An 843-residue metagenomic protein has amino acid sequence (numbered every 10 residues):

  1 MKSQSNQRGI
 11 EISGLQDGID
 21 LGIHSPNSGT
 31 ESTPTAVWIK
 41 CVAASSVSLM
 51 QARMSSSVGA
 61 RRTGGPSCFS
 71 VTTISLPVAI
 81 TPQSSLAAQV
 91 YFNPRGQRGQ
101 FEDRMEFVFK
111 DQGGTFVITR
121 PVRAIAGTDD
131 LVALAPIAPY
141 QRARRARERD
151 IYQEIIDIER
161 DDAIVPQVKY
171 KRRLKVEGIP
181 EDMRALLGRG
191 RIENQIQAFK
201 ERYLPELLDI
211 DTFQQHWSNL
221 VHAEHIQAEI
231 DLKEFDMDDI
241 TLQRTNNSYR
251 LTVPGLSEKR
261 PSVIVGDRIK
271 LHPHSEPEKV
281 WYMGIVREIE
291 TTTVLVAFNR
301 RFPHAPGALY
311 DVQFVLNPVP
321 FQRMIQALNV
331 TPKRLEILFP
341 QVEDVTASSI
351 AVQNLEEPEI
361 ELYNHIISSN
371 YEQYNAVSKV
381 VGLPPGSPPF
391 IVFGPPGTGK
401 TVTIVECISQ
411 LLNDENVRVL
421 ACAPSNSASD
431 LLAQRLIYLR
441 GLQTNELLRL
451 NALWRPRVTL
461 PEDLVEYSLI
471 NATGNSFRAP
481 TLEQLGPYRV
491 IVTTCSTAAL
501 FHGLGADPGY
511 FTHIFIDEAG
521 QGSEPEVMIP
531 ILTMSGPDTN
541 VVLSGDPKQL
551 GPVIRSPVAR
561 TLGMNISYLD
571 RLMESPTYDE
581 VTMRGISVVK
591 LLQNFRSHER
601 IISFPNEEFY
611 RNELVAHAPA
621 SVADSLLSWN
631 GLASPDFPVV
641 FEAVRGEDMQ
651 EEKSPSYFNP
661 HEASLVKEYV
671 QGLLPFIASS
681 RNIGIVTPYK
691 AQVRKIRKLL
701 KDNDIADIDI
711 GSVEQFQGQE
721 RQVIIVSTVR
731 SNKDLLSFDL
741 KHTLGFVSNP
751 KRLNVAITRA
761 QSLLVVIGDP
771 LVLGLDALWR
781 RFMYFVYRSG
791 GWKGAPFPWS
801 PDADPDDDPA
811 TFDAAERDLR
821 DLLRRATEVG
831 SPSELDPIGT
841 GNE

Functional and structural regions predicted by a protein language model:
M1-S46, M54, F92-N93, A133-I155 (+1 more regions): Beta-sheet-dominated interaction scaffolds and their linkers
N6-L15, A43-S85: Surface-exposed binding patches on compact interaction domains or structured appendages
N27-V37, S85-A87, R95-E106: Short, solvent-exposed loop/turn segments enriched in Ser/Thr/Gly
V71-T73, S248-K259, F477, I708-I710: Short alpha-helix capping/helix-loop boundary micro-motifs
N93, E102, V108-K110, G114-T119 (+7 more regions): Pre-ATPase regulatory/linker segments immediately N-terminal to the P-loop/RecA-like helicase/translocase core
E148, N299-T493, E613-I677, R681 (+1 more regions): ASCE P-loop NTPase motor cores of helicases and related translocases
P261-I264, P384, P388, P480-P487 (+1 more regions): Short basic/glycine-enriched coil/helix segment immediately N-terminal to the Walker B
D414, S425, T444, S496-A498 (+1 more regions): Conserved helicase motor core of SF1/SF2 NTP-dependent helicases
